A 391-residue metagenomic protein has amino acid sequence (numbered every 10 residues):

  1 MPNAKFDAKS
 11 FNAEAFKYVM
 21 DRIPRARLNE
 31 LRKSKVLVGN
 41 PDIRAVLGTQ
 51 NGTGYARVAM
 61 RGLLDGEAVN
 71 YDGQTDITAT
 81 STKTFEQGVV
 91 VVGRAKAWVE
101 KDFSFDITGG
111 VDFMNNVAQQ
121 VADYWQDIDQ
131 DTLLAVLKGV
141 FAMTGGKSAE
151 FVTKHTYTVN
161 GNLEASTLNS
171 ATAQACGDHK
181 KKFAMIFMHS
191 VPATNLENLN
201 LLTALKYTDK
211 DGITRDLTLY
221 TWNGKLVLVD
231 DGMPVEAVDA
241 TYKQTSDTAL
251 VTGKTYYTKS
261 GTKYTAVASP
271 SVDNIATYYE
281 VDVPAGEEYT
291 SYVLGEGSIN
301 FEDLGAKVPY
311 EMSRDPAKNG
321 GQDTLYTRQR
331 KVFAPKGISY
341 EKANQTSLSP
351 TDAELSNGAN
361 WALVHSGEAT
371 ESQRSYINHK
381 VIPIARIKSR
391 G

Functional and structural regions predicted by a protein language model:
M1-V89, A359, E368-G391: N-terminal "assembly arms/tails" that initiate or stabilize quaternary assembly in self-assembling proteins
P2-A13, Q244-G391: Extended, compositionally biased alpha-helical segments that mediate assembly or anchoring
V38-A45, N169-A173, K307-E311: Short alpha-helical segments and helix-capping/turn motifs at coil-helix boundaries
V58, F85-K147, H179-F187, P192 (+1 more regions): Long, contiguous amphipathic alpha-helices that act as assembly "spine/axial" helices in icosahedral shell and virion
G66-V69, T108, N195-N198, A204-L205 (+2 more regions): Short helix/loop capping segments that flank catalytic or ligand/cofactor-binding pockets
F103-G177, A362-E368, S372-G391: Alpha-helical scaffold segments that mediate packing/assembly in large oligomeric complexes
A142-Y220, G224-K225: Extended, solvent-exposed, turn-rich assembly/linker loops in the middle of proteins
K206, K210-T255, K259-T262: Extended, regular secondary-structure scaffolds
